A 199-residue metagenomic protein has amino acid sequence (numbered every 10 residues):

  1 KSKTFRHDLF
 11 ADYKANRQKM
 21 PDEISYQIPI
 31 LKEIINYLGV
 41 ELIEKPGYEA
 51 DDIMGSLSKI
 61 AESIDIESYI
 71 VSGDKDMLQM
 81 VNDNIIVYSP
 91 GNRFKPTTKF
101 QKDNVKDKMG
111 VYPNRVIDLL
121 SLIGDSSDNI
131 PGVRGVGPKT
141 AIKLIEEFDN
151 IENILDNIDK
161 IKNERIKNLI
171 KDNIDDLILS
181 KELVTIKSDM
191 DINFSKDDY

Functional and structural regions predicted by a protein language model:
K1-V71, K75-Q101, D176-L179, T185-Y199: Noncatalytic, basic helical substrate-engagement surface that gates or grips nucleic-acid strands
V40, S63, N82-I86, T97-Y199: Non-catalytic nucleic-acid-binding/docking modules located in mid-to-C-terminal regions of nucleic-acid enzymes
